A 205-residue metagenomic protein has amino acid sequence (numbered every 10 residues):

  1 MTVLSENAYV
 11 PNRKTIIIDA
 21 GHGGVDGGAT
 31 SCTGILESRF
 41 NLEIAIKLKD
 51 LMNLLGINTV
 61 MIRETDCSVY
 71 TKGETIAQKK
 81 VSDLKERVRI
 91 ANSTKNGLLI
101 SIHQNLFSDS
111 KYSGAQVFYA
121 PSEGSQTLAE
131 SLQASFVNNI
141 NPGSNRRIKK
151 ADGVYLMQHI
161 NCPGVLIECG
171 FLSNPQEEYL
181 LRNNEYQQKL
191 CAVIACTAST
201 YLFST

Functional and structural regions predicted by a protein language model:
M1-T205: Catalytic-site microenvironment of enzymes that process N-acetyl-hexosamine-containing cell-wall polysaccharides
